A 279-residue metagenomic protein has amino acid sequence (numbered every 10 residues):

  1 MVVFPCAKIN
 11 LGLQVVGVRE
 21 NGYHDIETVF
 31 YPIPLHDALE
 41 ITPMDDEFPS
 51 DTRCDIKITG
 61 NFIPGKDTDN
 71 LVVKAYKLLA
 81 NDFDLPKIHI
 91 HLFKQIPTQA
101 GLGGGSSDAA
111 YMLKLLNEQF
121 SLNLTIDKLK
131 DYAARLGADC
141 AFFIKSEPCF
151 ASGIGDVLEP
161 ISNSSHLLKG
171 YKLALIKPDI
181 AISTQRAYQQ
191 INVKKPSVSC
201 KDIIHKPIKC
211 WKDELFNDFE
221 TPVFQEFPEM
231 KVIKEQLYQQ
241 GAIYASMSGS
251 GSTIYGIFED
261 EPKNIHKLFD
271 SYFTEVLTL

Functional and structural regions predicted by a protein language model:
M1-A100, E118-D127, N163-L167, I180: ATP-binding N-lobe of GHMP and related small-molecule kinases
L11, L39-I41, V72, G105 (+4 more regions): Residue-level signal for inorganic ion chemistry
L13, D37-I41, D139-F143, C149-F150 (+1 more regions): Short beta-strand scaffold segments in enzyme catalytic cores
P32, A134-R135, A141-I144, S164-K169 (+1 more regions): Solvent-exposed alpha-helices and their adjacent loops that cap or buttress functional pockets in soluble metabolic
C54, K145, C149-Y244, E259-Y272 (+1 more regions): Conserved, helical-rich catalytic subdomain that frames metal- and/or nucleotide-binding sites in enzyme alpha/beta
F93-F120, A138, I243-G256: Glycine/serine-rich anion-binding loops at beta->alpha junctions that coordinate negatively charged ligand groups
A109, L113-F150: Contiguous, small/hydrophobic- and glycine-enriched helical/loop subdomains that border and often "cap" functional
